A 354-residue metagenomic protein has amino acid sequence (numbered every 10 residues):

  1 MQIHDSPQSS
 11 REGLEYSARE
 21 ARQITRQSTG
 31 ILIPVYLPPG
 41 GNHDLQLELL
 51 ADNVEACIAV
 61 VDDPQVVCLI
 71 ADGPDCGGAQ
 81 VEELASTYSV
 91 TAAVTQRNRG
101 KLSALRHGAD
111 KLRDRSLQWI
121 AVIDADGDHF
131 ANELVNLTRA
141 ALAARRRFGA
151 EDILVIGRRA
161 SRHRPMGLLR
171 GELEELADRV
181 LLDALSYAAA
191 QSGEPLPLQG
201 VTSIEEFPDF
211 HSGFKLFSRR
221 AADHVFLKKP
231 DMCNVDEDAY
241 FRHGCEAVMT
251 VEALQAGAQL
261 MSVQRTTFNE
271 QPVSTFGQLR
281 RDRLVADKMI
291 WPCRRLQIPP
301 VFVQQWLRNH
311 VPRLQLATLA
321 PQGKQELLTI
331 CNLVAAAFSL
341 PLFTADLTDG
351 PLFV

Functional and structural regions predicted by a protein language model:
M1-A56: N-proximal low-complexity "stem/linker" segments adjacent to membrane-targeting elements
M1-G13, Q27-S28, P34, R281-V354: Terminal low-complexity segments of carbohydrate-biosynthetic enzymes
L69-Q80, G127: A conserved acidic beta->alpha catalytic loop
E82-S103, K111: Conserved donor nucleotide-binding strand/loop of the catalytic core
L105-H107, K111, N132-H224: Acceptor/aglycone-binding surface of glycosyltransferases and processive sugar-polymer synthases
L117-D128: Short beta-strand-to-loop acidic/aromatic patch adjacent to the donor-nucleotide binding site
R220-F226, C233-A258: A short, conserved alpha-helix in the catalytic core of glycosyltransferases
G257-R280: Active-site donor/metal-binding and catalytic loop motifs of nucleotide-sugar-dependent glycosylation enzymes
